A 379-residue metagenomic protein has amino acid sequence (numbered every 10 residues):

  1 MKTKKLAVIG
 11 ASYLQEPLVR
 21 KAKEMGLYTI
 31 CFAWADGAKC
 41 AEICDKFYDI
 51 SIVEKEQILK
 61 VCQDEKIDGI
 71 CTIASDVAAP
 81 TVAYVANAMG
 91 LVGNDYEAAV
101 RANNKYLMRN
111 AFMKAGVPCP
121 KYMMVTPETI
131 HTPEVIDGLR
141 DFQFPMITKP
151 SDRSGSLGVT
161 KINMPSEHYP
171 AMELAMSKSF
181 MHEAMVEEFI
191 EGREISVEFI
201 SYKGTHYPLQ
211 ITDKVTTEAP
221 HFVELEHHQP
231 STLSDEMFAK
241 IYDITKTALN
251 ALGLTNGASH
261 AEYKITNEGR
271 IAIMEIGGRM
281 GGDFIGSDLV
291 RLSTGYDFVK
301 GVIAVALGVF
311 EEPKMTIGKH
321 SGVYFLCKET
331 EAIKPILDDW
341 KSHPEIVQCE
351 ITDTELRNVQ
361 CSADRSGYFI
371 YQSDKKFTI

Functional and structural regions predicted by a protein language model:
M1-A98, T129, E311, K319 (+2 more regions): ATP-binding N-terminal substructure of ATP-dependent carboxylate-amine bond-forming enzymes
N104-M185, E191, K203, H227 (+2 more regions): Active-site nucleotide/adenylate-binding loops and adjacent lid/helix of ATP-dependent enzymes
K114, I136, I303-I379: Peripheral (often C-terminal) accessory segments that flank ATP-dependent C-N-forming ligase machineries
S166, E188-L254, A258, I265 (+1 more regions): ATP-dependent carboxylate/phosphate-activation module, predominantly the ATP-grasp catalytic core and closely related
N256-E262, E312-I317: Flexible, glycine/charged-enriched surface loops at secondary-structure junctions
G269-I271: Conserved protein kinase catalytic/activation segment
